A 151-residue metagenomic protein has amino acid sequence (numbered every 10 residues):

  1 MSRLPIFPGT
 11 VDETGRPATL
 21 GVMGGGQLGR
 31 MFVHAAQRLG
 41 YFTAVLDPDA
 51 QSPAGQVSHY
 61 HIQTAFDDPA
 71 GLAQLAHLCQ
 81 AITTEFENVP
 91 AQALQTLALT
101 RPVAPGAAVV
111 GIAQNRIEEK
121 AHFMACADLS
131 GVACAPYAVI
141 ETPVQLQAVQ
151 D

Functional and structural regions predicted by a protein language model:
M1-E118, V144: ATP-binding N-terminal substructure of ATP-dependent carboxylate-amine bond-forming enzymes
A113-D151: Active-site nucleotide/adenylate-binding loops and adjacent lid/helix of ATP-dependent enzymes
